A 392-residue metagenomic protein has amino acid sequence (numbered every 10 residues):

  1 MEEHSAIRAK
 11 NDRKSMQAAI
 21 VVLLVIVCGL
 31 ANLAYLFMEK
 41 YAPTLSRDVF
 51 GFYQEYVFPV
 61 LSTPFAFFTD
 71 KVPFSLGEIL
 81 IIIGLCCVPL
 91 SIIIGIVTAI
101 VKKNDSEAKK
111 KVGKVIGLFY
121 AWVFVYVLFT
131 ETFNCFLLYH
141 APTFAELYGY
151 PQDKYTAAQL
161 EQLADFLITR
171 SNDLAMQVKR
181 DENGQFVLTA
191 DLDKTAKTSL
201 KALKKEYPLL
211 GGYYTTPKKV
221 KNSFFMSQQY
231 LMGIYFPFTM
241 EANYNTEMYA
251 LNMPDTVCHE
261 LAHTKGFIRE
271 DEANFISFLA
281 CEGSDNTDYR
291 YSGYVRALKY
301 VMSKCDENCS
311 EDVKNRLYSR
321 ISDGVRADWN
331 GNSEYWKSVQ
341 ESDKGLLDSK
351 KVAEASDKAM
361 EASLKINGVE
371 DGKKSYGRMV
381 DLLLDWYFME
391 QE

Functional and structural regions predicted by a protein language model:
M1-S15, T98-K114: Membrane-interfacial, low-structure loops and terminal tails that flank and connect transmembrane helices in multi-pass
A34-A99: Membrane-embedded alpha-helical segments of integral membrane proteins
P73, M253-N274, F278-L279: Active-site recognition of the HExxH zinc-binding catalytic motif
V88-L90, K111-A145: Transmembrane alpha-helices and immediately adjacent membrane-cytoplasm interface residues in multi-pass integral
F136-E206: Membrane-interface segments at or immediately adjacent to transmembrane helices that form the boundary between
V178-T246, A250: Auxiliary, metal-adjacent structural segments of Zn-dependent hydrolase domains
I268-K314: Post-HExxH zinc-binding segment in Zn-dependent metallohydrolases
N330-E392: Pan-zinc metallopeptidase signature
